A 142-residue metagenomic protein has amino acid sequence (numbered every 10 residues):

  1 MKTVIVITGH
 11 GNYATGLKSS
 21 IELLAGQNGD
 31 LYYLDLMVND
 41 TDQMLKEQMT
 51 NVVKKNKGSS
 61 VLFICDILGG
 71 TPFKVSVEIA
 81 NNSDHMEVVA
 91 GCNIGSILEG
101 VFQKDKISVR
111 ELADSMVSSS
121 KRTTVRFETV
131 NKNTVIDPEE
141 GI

Functional and structural regions predicted by a protein language model:
K2-I64, L68-I142: N-terminal loops that bind phosphate or other acidic moieties and the adjacent beta-alpha structural core
